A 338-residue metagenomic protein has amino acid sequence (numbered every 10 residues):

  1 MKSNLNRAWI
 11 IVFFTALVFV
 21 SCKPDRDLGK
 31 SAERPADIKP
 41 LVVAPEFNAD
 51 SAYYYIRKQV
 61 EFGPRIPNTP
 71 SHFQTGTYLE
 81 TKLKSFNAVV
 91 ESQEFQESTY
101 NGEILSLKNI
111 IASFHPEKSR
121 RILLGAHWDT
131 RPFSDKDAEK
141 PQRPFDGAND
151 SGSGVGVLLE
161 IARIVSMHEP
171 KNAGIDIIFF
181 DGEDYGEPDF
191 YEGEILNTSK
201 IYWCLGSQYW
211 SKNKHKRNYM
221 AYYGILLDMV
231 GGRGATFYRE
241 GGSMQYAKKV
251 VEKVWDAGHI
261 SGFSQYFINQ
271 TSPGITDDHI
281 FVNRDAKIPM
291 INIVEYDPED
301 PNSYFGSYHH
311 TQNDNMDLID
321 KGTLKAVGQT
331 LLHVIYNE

Functional and structural regions predicted by a protein language model:
V18-S21: C-terminal motif of bacterial Sec signal peptides marking the signal peptidase cleavage site
K23-R26: Bacterial signal peptide processing site
L28-T75, F86, P301-L318: N-terminal capping segment at the start of a domain
I38-E46, E61-P70, E97-Y100, P141-G152 (+5 more regions): Second-shell loop/turn segments in exported
A49-F62, F86, G102-I104, K108-G174 (+2 more regions): Catalytic-core environment of secreted peptidases
P64-E117: A non-catalytic alpha/beta surface segment that caps or lines the substrate-entry region of metallo-dependent hydrolase
R143-K249, G274, D278: Acidic/histidine-rich catalytic neighborhood of metal-dependent amide-processing enzymes
Y223, V230-E338: Active-site-adjacent substrate-binding region of metalloamidase/peptidase-like peptide-processing proteins
